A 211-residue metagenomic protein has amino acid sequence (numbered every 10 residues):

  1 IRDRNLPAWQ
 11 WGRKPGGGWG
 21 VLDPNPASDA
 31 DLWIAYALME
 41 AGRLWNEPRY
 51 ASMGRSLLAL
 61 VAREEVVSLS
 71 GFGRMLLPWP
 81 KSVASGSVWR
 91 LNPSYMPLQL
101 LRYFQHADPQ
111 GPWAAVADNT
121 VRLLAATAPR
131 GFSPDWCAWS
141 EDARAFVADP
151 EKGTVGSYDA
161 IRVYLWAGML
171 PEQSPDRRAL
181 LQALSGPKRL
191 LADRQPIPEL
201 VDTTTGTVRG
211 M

Functional and structural regions predicted by a protein language model:
I1-D31, A37, L44: N-terminal carbohydrate-binding/catalytic regions of secreted carbohydrate-active enzymes
N25-D29, R49-M211: Extended ligand-binding clefts on enzyme/binding-domain cores
L32-S56: Internal, well-ordered domain-core segments that constitute the primary functional module of diverse proteins
